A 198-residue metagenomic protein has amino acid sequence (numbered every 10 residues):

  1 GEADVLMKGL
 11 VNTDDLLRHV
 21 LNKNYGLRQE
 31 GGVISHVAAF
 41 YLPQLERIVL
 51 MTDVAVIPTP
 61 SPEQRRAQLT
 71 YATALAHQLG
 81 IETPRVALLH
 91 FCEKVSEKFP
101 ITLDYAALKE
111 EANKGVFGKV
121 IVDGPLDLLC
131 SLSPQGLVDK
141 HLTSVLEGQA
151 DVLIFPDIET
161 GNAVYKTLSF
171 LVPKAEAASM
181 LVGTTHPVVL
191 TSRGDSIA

Functional and structural regions predicted by a protein language model:
G1-L146, D151-A198: Anion-binding alpha/beta catalytic cores of soluble intermediary-metabolism enzymes, centered on
